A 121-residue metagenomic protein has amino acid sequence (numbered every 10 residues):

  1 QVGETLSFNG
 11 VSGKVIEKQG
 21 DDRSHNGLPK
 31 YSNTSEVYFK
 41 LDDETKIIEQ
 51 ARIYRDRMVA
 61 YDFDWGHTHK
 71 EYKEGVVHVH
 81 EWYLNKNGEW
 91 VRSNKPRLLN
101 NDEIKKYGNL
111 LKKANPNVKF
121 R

Functional and structural regions predicted by a protein language model:
Q1-R121: Catalytic toxin/effector domains delivered as secreted proteins or via bacterial secretion systems
